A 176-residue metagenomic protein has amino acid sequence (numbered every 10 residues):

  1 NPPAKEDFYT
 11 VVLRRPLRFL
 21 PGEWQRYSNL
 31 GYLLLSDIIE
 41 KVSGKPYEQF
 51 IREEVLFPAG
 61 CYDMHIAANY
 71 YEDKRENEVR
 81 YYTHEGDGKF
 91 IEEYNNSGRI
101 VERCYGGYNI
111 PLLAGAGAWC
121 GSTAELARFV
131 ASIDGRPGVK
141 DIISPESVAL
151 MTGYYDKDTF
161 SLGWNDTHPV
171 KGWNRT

Functional and structural regions predicted by a protein language model:
N1-R175: Short, surface-exposed loop or secondary-structure junction motifs that flank catalytic or metal-binding residues
